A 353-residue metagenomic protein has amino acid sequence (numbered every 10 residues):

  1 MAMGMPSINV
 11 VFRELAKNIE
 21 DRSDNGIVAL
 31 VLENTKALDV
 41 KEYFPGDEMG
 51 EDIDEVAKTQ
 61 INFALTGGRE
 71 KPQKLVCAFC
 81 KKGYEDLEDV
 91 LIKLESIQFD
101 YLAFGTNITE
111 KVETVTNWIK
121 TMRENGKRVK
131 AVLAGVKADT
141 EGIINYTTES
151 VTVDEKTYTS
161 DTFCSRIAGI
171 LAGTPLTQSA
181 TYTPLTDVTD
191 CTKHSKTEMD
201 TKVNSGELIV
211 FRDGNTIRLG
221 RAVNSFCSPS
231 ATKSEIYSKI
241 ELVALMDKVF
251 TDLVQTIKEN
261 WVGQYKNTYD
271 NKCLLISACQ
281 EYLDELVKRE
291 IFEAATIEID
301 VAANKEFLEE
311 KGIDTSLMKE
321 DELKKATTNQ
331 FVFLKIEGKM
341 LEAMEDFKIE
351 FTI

Functional and structural regions predicted by a protein language model:
M1-N62, R212-I353: Structured, hydrophobic secondary-structure cores that serve as assembly/anchoring elements
M3-G4, R22, I27-T35, D89-E259 (+2 more regions): A glycine- and small-residue-enriched flexible loop/hinge signal that marks low-structured segments
V56-V76: Membrane helical hairpin/interfacial module
K74-I92, T109: A short, well-structured beta->alpha microelement
C77-C80, C164, C191, C227 (+2 more regions): Generic recognition of cysteine residues
